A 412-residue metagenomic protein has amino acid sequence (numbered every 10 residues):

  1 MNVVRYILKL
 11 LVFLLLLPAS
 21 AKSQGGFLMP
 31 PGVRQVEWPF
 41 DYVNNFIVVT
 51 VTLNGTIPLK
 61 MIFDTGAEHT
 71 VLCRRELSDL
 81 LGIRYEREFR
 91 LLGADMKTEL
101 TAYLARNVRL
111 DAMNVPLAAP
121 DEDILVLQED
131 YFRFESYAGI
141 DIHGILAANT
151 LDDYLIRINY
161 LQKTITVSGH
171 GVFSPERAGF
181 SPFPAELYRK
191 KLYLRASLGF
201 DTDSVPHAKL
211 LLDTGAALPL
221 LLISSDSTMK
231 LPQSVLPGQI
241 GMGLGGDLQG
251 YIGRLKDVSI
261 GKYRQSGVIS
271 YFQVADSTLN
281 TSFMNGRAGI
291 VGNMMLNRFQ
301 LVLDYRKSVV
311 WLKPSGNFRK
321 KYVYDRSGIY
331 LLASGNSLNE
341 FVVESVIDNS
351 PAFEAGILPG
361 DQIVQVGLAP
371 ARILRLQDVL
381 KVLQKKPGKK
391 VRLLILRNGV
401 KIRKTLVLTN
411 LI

Functional and structural regions predicted by a protein language model:
M1-L28: Bacterial Sec-dependent N-terminal signal peptides
K22-I412: Pepsin/retropepsin-fold aspartyl endopeptidases
